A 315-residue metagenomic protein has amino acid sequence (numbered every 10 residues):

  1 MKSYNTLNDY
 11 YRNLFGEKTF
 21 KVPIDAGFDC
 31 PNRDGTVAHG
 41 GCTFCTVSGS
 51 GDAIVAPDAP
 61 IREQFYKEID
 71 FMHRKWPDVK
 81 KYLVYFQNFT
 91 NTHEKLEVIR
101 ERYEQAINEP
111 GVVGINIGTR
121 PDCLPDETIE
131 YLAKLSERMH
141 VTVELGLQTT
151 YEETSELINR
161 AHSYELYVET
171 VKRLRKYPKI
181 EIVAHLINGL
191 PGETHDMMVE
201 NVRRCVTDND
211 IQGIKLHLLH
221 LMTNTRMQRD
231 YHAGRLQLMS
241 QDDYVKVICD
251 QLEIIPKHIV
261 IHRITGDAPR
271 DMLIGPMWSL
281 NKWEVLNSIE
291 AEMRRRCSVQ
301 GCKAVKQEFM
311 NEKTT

Functional and structural regions predicted by a protein language model:
M1-I61, Y66-L83: N-terminal [4Fe-4S]-dependent radical SAM core
K2-D9, K18-F20, G213, L221-T315: Auxiliary Fe-S-binding modules of radical SAM enzymes
F20-I24, Y82-V84, I115-I117, V141-L145 (+3 more regions): Hydrophobic faces of well-ordered beta-strands that scaffold small-molecule active sites in alpha/beta enzyme cores
C42, Q105-V112, E200-K215, V285-V299: Structural recognition of alpha->loop->beta junctions
G49-E68, M72-L96, G111-L124, H140-Y167 (+1 more regions): Core AdoMet radical
H73-W76, Y103-P110, E130-H140, K172-Y177: Acidic (Asp/Glu)-rich catalytic clusters
L96-E104, P125-K134, I158, V199: Distinct, well-ordered alpha-helical segments
E165-R226, D242-T265: Conserved C-terminal portion of the radical SAM core fold that forms the substrate/S-adenosylmethionine-binding
